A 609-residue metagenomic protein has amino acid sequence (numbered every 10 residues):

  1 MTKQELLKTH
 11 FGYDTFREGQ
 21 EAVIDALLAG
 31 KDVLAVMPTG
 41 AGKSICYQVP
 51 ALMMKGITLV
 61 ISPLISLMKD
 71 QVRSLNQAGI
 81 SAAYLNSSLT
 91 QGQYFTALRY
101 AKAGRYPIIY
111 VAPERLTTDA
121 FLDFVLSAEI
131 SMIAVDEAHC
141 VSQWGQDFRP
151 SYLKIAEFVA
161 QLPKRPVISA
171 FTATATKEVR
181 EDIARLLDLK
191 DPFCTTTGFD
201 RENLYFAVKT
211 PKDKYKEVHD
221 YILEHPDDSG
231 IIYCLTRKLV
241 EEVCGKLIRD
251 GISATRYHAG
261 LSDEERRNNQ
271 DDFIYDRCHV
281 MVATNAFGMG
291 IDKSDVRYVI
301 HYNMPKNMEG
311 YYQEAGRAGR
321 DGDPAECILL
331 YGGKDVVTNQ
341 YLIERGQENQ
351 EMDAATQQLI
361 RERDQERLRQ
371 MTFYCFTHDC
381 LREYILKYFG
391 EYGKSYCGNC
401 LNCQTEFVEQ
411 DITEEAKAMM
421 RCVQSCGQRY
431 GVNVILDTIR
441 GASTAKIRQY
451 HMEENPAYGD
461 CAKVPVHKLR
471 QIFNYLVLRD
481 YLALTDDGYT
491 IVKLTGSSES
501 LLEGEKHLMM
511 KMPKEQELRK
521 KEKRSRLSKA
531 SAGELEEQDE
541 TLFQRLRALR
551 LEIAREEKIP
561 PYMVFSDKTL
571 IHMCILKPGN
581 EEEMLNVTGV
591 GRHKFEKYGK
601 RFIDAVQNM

Functional and structural regions predicted by a protein language model:
M1-H10, D14-E18, A22-S44, A51-M54 (+4 more regions): Helicase motor core with emphasis on the C-terminal RecA-like subdomain
M1-L6, V337-T338, N349-D353, D364-Q365 (+2 more regions): Accessory DNA-binding and partner-docking regions appended to nucleic-acid-acting proteins, especially the terminal
L27, I222, F273, C375 (+2 more regions): Short helix-to-turn junction characteristic of helix-turn-helix DNA-binding domains, especially the helix
K164, P226, H378, Q428 (+1 more regions): Flexible coil/turn residues that form the inter-helical turn or adjacent wing/linker of helix-turn-helix
L359-F389: Short, charged low-complexity linear segments at domain edges
